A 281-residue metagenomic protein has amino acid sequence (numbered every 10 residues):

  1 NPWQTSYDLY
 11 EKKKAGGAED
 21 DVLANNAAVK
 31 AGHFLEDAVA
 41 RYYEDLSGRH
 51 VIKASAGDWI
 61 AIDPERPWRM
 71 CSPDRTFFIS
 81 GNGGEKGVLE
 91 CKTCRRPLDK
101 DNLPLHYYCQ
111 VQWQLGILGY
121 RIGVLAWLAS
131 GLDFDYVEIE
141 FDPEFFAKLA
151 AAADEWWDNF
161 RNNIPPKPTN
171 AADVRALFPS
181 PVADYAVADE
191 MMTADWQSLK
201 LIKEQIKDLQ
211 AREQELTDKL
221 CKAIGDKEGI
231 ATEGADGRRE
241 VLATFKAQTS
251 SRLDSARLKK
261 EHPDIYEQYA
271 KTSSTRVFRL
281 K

Functional and structural regions predicted by a protein language model:
N1-K281: Accessory terminal regions of nucleic-acid processing enzymes
